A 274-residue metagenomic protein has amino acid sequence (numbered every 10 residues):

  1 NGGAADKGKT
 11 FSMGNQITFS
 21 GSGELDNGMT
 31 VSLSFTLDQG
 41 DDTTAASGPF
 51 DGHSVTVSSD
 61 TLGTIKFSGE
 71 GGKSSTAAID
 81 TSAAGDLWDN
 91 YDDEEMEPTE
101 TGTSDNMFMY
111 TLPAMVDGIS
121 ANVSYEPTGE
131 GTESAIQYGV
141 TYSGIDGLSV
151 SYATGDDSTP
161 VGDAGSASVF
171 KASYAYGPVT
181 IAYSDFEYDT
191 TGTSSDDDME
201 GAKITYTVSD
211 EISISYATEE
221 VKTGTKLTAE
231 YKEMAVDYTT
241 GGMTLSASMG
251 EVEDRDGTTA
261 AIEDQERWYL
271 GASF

Functional and structural regions predicted by a protein language model:
N1-F274: Outer-membrane beta-barrel proteins
